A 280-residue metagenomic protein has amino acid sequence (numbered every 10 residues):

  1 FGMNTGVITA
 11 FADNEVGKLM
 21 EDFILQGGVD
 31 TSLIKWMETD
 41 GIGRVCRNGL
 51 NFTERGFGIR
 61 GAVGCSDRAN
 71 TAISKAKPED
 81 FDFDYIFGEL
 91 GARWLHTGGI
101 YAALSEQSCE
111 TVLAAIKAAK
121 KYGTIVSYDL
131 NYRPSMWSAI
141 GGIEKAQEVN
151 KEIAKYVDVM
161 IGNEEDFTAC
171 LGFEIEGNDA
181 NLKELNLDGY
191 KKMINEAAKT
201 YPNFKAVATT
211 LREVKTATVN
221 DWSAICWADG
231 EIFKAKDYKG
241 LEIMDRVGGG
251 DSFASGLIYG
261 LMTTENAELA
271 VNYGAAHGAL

Functional and structural regions predicted by a protein language model:
F1-T5, Q26, G260-T264: Alpha-helix C-terminal capping segments
N4-G99: Conserved N-terminal subdomain of the carbohydrate kinase-like
T5, T31, V126-Y128, I161: Hydrophobic beta-strand scaffold residues
L25, L113, K117-K121, A154: Anion (oxyanion) recognition and catalysis
D80-F81, C109-A114, G141-K151: Charged helix-capping and loop-helix junction motifs
K120-I125, Y201-K205: A short helix->loop->beta-strand "cap" motif at the edges of active sites that frequently abuts
R133-E231: Conserved phosphate/ATP/ADP-binding segment of small-molecule kinases
A217, F233-L280: Conserved post-catalytic alpha-helical subdomain immediately downstream of the catalytic base and nucleotide-binding
